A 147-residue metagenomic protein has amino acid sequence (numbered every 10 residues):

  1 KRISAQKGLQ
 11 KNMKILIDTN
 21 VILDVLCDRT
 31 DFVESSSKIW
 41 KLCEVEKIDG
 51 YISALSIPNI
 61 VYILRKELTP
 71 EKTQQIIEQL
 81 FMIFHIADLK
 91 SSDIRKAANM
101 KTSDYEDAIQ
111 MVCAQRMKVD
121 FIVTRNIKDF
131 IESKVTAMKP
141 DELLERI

Functional and structural regions predicted by a protein language model:
K1-I52, R65-K72, E132, L144-I147: Short, well-structured N-terminal submotif of metal-dependent ribonuclease cores
G8, S91-N99, M138-I147: Short alpha-helical interface patches
K14, S37-D104, A108, V112: PIN-domain endoribonuclease scaffold, especially VapC-family toxins
I17, I52, L89, R125 (+1 more regions): A conserved hydrophobic position in a structured secondary element of the catalytic/binding core that shapes
D18-N20, D107, N126: Acidic active-site catalytic centers that drive phospho-/nucleotidyl reactions and related ester hydrolyses
N20-V21, L55, S92, K128 (+1 more regions): Alpha-helix/helix-capping structural signal
M111-I147: Acidic, metal-binding active-site segment of PIN/NYN-like and related structure-specific nucleases
